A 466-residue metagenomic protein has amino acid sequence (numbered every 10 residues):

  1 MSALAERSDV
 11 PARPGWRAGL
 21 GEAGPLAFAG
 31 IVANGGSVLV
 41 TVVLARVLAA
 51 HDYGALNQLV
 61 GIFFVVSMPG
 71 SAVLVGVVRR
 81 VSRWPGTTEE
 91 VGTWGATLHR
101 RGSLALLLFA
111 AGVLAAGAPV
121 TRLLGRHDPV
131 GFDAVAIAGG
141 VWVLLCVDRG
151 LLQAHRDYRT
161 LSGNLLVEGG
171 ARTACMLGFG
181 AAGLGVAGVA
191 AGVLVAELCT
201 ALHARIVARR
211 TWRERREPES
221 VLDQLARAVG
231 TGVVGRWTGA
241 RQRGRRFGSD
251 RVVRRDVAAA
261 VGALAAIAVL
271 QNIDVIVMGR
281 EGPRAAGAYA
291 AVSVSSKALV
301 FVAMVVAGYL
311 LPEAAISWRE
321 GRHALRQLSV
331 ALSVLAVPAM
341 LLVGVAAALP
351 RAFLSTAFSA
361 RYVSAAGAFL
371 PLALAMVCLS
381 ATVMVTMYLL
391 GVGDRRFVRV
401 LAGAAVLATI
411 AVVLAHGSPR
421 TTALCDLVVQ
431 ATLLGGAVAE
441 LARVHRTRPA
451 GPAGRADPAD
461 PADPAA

Functional and structural regions predicted by a protein language model:
M1-G36, V207, D223-A260, E440-A456 (+1 more regions): N-terminal membrane topogenesis motif
S2-E6, P14-V75, A258-E281: Signature of the first transmembrane helix
G21-N34, L59, F63, G70-A118 (+2 more regions): Membrane-water interface segments that mark the loop-to-transmembrane alpha-helix transition
A50, A118-V135, P283-A286, A347-V377: Interfacial segments at transmembrane-helix termini and the short loops linking adjacent helices
V60-S71, A260, I267, G279 (+4 more regions): Transmembrane helix-bundle signature of multi-pass secondary active exporters and lipid flippases
G70-G86, A154, V292-E320, G391: Helix-loop junctions and terminal segments of transmembrane helices in multi-pass membrane transport/translocation
P129-A136, S162-R213, D223, R420-V444: Hydrophobic alpha-helical transmembrane segments
V141-G163, L374-L401: Membrane-interface junctions at transmembrane-helix termini in multi-pass inner-membrane proteins
